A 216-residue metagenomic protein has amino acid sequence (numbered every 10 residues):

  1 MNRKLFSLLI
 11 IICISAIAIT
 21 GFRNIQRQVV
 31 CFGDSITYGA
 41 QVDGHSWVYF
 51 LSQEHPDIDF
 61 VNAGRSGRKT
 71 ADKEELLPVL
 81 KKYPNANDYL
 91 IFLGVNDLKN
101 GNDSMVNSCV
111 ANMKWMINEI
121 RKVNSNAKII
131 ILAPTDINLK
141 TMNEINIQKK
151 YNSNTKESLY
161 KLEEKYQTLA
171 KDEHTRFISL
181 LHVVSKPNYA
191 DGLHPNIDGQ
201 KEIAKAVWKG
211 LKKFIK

Functional and structural regions predicted by a protein language model:
M1-Q26: Bacterial Sec-dependent N-terminal signal peptides
N2-R3, Q53, E75-K216: Alpha-helical cap/lid subdomain in secreted, periplasmic, or secretory-pathway luminal O-acyl-processing enzymes
F6, D34-T37, A63-G67, M105-N107 (+1 more regions): Short linear motifs at secondary-structure transitions and domain/linker junctions
I17-S66, L76-N85, K201-E202: Serine-esterase "nucleophile elbow" of acetyl-processing enzymes
I36-G39, S66-K69, D97-L98, D136: Short histidine/acidic/glycine/proline-rich micro-motifs that form metal- and phosphate-coordinating active-site loops
D72: Short glycine/serine/threonine-rich phosphate/pyrophosphate-binding segments that cradle anionic phosphate groups
